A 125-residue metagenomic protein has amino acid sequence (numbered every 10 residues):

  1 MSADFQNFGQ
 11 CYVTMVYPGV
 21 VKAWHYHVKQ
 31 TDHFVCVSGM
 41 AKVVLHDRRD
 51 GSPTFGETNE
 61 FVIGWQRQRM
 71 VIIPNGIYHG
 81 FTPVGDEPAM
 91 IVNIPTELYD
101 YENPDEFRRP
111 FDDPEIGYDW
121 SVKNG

Functional and structural regions predicted by a protein language model:
M1-M70, V84-G125: Non-catalytic, conserved peripheral segments adjacent to functional cores
Q68-G80: Conserved SET/PR-domain catalytic core that frames the SAM/AdoMet-binding pocket
